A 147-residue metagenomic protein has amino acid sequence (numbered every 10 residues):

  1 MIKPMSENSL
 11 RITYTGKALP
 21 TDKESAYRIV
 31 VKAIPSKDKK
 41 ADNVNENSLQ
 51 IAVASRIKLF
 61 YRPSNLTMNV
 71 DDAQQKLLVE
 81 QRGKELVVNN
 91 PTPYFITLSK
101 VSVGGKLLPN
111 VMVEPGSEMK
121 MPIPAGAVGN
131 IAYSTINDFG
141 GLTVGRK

Functional and structural regions predicted by a protein language model:
M1-K17, G105-A132: Intrinsically disordered, low-complexity Pro/Gly/Ser/Thr-rich segments with frequent PxxP/GP/PP motifs and embedded
S6-L10, S25-Y27, S55, Q75 (+1 more regions): Envelope-exposed proteins and targeting segments
Y14, E85-T92: Asparagine-centered strand-capping/turn motif at beta-strand->loop junctions
T15-L66, G129-K147: Terminal connector regions
V53, D71-A73, R82, P115-S117 (+1 more regions): Residues that act as N-cap/strand-start positions at coil-to-secondary-structure junctions
K58-Q81: Extracellular ectodomain segments of secreted/surface proteins
P93-L98: Short acidic/proline- and small/hydrophobic-mixed sequence motifs that coincide with surface turns and coil-to-beta
V101: Short aromatic-centered micro-motifs
